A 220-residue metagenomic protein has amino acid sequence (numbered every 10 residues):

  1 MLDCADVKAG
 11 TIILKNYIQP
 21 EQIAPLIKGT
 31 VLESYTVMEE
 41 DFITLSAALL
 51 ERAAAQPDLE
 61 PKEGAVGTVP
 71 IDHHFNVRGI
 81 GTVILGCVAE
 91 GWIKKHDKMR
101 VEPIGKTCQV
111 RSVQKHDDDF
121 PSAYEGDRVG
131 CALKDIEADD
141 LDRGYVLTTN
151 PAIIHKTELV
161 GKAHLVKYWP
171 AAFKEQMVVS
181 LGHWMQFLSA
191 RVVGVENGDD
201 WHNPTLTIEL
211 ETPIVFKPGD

Functional and structural regions predicted by a protein language model:
C4-T11, K15-Q22, K28-M38, F42-T44 (+2 more regions): C-terminal effector modules of nucleic-acid-centric enzymes and ribosome-associated factors
L32-A152, T157-K167: Conserved catalytic-core segments of large NTP-driven translation/proteostasis enzymes
